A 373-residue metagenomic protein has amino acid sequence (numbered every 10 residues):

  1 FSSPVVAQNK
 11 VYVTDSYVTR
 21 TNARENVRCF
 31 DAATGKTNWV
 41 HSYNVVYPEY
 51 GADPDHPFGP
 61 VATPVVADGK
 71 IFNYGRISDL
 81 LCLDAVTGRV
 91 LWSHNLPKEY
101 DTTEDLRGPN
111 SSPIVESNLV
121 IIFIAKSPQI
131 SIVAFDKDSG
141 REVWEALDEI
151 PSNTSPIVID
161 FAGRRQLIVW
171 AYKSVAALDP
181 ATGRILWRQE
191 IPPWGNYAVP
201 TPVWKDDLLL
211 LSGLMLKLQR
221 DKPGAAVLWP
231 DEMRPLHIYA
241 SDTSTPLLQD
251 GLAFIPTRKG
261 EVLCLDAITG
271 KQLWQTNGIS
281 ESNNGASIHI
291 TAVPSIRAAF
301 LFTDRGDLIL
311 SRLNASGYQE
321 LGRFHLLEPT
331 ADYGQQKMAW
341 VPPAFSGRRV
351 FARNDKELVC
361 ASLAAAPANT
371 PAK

Functional and structural regions predicted by a protein language model:
F1-K373: Noncatalytic, solvent-exposed loop/strand surfaces of beta-propeller-type extracellular/periplasmic domains
